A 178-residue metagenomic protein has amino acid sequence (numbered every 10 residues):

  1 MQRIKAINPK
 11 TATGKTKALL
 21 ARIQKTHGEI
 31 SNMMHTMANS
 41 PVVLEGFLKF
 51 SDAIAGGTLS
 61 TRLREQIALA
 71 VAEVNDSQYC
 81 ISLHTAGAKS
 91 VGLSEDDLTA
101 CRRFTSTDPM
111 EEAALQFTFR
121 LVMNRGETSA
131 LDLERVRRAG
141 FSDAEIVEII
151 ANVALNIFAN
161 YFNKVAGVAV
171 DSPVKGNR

Functional and structural regions predicted by a protein language model:
M1-R178: Hydrophobic alpha-helical segments
